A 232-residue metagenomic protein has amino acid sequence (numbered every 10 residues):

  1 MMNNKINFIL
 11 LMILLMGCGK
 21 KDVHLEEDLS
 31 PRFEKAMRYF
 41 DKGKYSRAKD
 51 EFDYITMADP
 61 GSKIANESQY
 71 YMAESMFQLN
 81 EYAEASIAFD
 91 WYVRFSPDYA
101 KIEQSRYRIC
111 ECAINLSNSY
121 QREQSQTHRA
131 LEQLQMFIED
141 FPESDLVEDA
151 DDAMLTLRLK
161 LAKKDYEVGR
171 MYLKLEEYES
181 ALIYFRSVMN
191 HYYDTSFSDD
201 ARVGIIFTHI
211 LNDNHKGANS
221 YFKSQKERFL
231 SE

Functional and structural regions predicted by a protein language model:
M1-N4, F89: Intrinsic disorder/low-complexity signature
N3-L11: Sec-dependent signal peptide recognition, specifically the positively charged N-region followed immediately by
C18-E232: Acidic, polar-rich low-complexity tracts and alpha-helical solenoid repeat scaffolds
